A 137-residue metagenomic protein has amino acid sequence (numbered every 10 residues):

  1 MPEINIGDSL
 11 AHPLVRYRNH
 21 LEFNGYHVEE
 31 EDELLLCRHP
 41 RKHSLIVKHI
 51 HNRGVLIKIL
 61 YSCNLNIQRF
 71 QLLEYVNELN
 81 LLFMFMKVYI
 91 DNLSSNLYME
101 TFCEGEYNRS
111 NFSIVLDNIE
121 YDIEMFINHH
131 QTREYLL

Functional and structural regions predicted by a protein language model:
M1-L45, L82, I90-D91: Charge-rich, low-complexity N-terminal segments
G7, A11, N66-I67, E106-S113: Ordered, soluble secondary-structure elements with a strong preference for glycine-centered loop motifs and nearby
H20, N24, Y75-L82, V115-H129: Conserved short hydrophobic interaction patches
K42-V47, G105-Y107: Short, charged/polar, Gly/Pro-enriched secondary-structure boundary elements
H49-R53, N111-Y121: Extended Gly/Ser/Thr-rich low-complexity repeat segments, especially those forming or decorating extracellular
G54-K58, Y107-R109: Short small-residue beta-strand/loop micro-motif enriched in glycine and branched aliphatics
L56-N96, F102: Short, internal acidic amphipathic alpha-helical interface segments that mediate docking to partner proteins
N92-V115, E124, N128-L137: Well-ordered alpha/beta subsegment
